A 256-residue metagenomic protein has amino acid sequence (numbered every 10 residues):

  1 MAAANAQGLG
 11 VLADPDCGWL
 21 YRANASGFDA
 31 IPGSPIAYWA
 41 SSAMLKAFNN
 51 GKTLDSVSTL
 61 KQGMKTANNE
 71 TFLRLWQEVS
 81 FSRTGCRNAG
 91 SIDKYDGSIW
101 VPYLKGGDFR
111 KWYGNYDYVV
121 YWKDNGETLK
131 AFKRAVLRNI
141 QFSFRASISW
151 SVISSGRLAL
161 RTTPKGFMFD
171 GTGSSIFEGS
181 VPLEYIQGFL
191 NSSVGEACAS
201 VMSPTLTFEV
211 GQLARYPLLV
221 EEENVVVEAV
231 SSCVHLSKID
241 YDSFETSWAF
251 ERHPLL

Functional and structural regions predicted by a protein language model:
M1-A131, V136-S147, V225-L256: Polynucleotide-recognition surfaces of large bacterial nucleic-acid defense/processing enzymes
D14, I99, K130-V136, S143-R145 (+4 more regions): Glycine- and acidic
R74, P102-K105, Y121-K123, S151 (+3 more regions): Residues in well-ordered beta-strands of folded domains
S151-R215, S231, L236: Basic, amphipathic alpha-helical recognition segments used for DNA target recognition
